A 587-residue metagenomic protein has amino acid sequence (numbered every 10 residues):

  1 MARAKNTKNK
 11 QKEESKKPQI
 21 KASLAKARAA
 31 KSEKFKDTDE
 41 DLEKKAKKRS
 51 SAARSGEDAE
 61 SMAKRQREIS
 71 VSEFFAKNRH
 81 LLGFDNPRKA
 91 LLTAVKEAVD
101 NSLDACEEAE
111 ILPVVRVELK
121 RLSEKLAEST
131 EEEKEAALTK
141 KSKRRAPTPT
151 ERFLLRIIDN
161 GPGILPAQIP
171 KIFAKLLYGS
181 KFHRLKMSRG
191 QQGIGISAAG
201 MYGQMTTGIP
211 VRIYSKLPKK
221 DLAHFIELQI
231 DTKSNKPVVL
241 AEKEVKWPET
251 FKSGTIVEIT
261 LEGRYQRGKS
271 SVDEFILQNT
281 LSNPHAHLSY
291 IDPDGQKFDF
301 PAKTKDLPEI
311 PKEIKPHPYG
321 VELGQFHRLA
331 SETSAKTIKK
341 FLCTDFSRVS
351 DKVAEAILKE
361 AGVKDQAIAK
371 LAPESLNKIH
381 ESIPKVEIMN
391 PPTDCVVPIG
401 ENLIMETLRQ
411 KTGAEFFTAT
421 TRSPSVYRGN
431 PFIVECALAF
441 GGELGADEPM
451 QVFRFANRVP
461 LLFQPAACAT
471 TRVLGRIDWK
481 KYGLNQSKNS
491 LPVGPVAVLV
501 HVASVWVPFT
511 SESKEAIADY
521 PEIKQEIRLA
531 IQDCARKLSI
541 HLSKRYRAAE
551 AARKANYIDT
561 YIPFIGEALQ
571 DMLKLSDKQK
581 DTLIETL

Functional and structural regions predicted by a protein language model:
K34-E43, K233-V239, G263-F275, N279-H285 (+6 more regions): Charged regulatory segments coupled to nucleotide-binding catalytic modules in large multidomain enzymes
A59, T130-S142, A146-P147, F153-L154 (+4 more regions): GHKL-type ATPase core
E60, A76-V95: Conserved short strand/loop->alpha-helix "switch" segment adjacent to the catalytic nucleotide/phosphoryl-transfer site
R88-V117, K134-T139, G195-Y202: Conserved ATP-binding N-box helix of the HATPase_c
D159: Acidic ATP/Mg2+-coordinating residue in the GHKL
G163-L165: A short glycine-centered beta->alpha linker in the GHKL/HATPase_c
P170-I172: ATPase catalytic-site recognition across NTP-hydrolyzing enzymes
S334, I338-A361: Helix-hairpin-helix
